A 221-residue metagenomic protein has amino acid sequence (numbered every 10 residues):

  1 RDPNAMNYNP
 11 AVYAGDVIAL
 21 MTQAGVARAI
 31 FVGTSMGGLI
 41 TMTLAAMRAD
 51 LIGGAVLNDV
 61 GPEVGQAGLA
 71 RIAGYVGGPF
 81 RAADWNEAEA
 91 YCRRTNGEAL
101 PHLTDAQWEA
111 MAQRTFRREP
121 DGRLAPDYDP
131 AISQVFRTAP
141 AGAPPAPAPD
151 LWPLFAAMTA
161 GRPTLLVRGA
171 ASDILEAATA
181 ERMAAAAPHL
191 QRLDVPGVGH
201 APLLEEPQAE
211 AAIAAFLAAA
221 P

Functional and structural regions predicted by a protein language model:
R1-G33, A215: Active-site loop/oxyanion-hole signature of alpha/beta-hydrolase fold enzymes
R1-M6, A67-G68, A177-A178, E205: Conserved catalytic-core motifs of eukaryotic protein kinase domains, centered on the activation segment
A24-Q66: Conserved hydrolase catalytic core segment
N58-A90: A catalytic-pocket lid/entrance helix-loop region that shapes and gates access to the active site across common
A83-A139: Conserved alpha/beta-hydrolase catalytic His-Asp/Glu region
F116-R182: Conserved serine/cysteine hydrolase catalytic core
E181-L190: Active-site-adjacent alpha-helix of alpha/beta-hydrolase-fold enzymes
V198-P207: Catalytic histidine-centered segment of alpha/beta-hydrolase-like enzymes
